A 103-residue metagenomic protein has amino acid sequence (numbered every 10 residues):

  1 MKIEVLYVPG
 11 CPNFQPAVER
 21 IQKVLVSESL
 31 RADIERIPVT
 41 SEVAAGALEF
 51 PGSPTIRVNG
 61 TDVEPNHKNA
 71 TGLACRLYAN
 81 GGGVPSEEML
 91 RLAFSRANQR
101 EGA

Functional and structural regions predicted by a protein language model:
M1-K23, S27-E28: Local sequence-structure signature of Cys/Sec-based thiol-disulfide redox active-site neighborhoods
V5, P9, A44, Y78: Conserved short-loop catalytic and cofactor-binding motifs
C11, E42, E64: Surface-exposed, flexible loop/turn segments at secondary-structure boundaries
R31-V43: Thiol-based oxidoreductase modules, predominantly thioredoxin-like and allied folds used for disulfide exchange
V43-E49: Acidic pyrophosphate-coordinating catalytic loop
E49-V58, K68: Structural micro-motif
T61-N98: Non-catalytic, surface beta->alpha helical segment in thiol-disulfide oxidoreductase systems
Q99-A103: N-terminal leader/targeting and pre-domain segments
